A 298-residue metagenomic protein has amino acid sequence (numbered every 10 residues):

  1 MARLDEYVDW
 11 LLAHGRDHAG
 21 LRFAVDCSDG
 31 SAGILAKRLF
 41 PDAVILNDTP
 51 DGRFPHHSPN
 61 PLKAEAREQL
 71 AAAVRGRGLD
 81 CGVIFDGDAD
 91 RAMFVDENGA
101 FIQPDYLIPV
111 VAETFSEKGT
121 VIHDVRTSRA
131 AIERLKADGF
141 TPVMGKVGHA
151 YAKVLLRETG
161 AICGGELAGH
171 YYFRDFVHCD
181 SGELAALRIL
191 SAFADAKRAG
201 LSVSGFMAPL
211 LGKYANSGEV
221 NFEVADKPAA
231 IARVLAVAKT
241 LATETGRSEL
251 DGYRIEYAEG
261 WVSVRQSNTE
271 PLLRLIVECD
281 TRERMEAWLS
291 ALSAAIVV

Functional and structural regions predicted by a protein language model:
M1-R77: Gly/Ser/Thr-enriched, mixed-charge loops and adjacent short helices that form phosphate/oxyanion-binding elements
D9-L12, I34-K37, R67-R75, P109-E113 (+3 more regions): Predominant activation on well-ordered alpha-helical scaffold segments within soluble catalytic domains
H18-A19, D42, E68-P142: Replace "Mg2+/Mn2+-dependent" with "divalent metal-dependent
A24, D80-I84, I162-G164: Short glycine-aspartate micro-motif
D26, I84-D86, R265: Short beta-strand segments
I34-L39, H56-S58, A92-E97, A131-A137 (+2 more regions): Short acidic, glycine/serine/threonine-rich loops at helix termini
G52-P59, V111-T114, A152-L156: Short, charged, surface-exposed secondary-structure boundary motifs
E117-V298: Phosphate-binding and adjacent anionic-ligand microenvironments
